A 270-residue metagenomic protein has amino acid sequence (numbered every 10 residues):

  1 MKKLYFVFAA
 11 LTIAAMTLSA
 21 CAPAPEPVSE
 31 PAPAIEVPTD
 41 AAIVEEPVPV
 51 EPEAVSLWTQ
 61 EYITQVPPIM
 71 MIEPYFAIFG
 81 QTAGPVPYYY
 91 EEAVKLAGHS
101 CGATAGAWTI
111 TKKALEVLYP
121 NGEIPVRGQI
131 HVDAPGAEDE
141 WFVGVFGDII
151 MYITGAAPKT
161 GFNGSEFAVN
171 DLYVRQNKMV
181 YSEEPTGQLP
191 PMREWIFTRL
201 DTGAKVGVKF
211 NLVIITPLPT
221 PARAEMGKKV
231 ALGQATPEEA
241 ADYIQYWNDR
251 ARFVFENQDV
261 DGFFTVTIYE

Functional and structural regions predicted by a protein language model:
M1-Y5: Positively charged n-region of N-terminal signal peptides that target proteins for export
F6-I13: Sec-dependent N-terminal signal peptides
A15-A20: C-terminal motif of bacterial Sec signal peptides marking the signal peptidase cleavage site
A22-A24: Bacterial signal peptide processing site
V28-V50: Post-signal peptide N-terminal segment of mature Sec-exported envelope proteins
E45-G98, T109-E270: Non-transmembrane, aqueous-exposed alpha-helical and coiled segments at domain scale
